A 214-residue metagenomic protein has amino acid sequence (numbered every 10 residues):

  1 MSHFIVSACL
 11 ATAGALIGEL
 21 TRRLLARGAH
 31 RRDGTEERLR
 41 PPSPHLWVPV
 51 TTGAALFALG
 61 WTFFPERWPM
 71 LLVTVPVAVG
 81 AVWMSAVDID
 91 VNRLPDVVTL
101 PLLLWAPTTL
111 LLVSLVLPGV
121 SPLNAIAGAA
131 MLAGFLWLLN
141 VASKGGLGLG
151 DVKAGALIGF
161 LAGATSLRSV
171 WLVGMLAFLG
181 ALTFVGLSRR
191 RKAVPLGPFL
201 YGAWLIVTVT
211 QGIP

Functional and structural regions predicted by a protein language model:
M1-P214: A membrane-topology feature that recognizes alpha-helical transmembrane segments and their immediate juxtamembrane
